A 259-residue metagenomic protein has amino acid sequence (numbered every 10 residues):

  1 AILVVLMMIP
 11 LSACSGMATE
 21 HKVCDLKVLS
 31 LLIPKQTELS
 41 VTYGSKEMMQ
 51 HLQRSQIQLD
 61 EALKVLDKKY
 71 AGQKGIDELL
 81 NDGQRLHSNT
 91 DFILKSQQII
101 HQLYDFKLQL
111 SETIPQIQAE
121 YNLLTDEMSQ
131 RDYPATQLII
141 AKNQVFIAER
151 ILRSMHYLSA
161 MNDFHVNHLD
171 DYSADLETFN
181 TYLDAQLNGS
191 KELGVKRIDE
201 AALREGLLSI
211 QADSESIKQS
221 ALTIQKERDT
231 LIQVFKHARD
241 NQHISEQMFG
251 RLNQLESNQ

Functional and structural regions predicted by a protein language model:
I2-P10: Bacterial N-terminal signal peptides
L11-C14, R54: Intrinsically disordered, low-complexity segments enriched in Ser/Pro/Gly/Ala and basic residues
C14-L29, G72-G75, L103-F106, T113-F146 (+4 more regions): Amphipathic alpha-helical segments and their boundaries
M17-Q50, L86-D91, D132-A174, S209-T230 (+1 more regions): N-terminal extracytoplasmic segments of bacterial inner-membrane proteins
L29, M49-N122, S173-T230: Heptad-repeat alpha-helical coiled-coil/4-helix-bundle sensor or tether segments in soluble regions
